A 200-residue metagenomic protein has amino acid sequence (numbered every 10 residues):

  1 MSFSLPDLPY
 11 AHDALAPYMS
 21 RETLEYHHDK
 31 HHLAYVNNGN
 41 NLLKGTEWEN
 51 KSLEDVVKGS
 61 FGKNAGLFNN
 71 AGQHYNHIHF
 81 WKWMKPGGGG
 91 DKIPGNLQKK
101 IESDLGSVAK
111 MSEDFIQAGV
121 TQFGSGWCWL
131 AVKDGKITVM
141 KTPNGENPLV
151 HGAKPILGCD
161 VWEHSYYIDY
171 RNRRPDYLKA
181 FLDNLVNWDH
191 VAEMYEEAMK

Functional and structural regions predicted by a protein language model:
M1-K200: Feature for soluble, non-membrane regions of globular proteins
